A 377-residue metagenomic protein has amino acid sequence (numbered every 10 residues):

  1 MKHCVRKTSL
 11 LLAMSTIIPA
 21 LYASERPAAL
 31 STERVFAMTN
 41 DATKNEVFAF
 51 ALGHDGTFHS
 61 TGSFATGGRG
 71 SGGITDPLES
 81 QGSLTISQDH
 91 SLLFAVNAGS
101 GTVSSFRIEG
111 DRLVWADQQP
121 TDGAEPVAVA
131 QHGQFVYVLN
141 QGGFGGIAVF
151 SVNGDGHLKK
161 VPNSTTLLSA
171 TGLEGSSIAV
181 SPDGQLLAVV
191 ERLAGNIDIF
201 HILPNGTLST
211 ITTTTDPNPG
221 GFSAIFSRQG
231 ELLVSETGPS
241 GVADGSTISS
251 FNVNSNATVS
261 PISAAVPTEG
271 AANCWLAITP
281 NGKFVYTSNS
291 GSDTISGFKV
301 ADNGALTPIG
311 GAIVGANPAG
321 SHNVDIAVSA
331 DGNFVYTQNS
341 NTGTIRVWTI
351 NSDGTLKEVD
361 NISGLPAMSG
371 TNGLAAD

Functional and structural regions predicted by a protein language model:
L30, G67-D89, T121-F135, L167-L186 (+4 more regions): Beta-rich, blade/repeat-based domains predominating in secreted/periplasmic proteins but also intracellular
A37, A95, V138, V189 (+3 more regions): Residue position within the beta-strands of beta-propeller blades
N40-A42, L52, A98, Q141-G143 (+8 more regions): Short loop/turn segments immediately following the C-termini of beta-strands
K44-F48, T102, G146-A148, N196-D198 (+3 more regions): Structural motif
A49-T57, F106-R112, V149-L158, I199-T207 (+3 more regions): Short loop/turn segments immediately following beta-strands, especially the blade-tip and inter-blade linker loops
T61-T75, V114-P120, V161-L168, S209-T215 (+3 more regions): A short beta-strand motif characteristic of beta-propeller blades
L113-S177: Asp-box/WD-like beta-propeller blade repeats and closely related beta-sheet repeat scaffolds
S340-T349, D353-D377: Blade-level signature of beta-propeller repeat domains, shared across WD40, Kelch, NHL, RCC1 and BNR/Asp-box propellers
